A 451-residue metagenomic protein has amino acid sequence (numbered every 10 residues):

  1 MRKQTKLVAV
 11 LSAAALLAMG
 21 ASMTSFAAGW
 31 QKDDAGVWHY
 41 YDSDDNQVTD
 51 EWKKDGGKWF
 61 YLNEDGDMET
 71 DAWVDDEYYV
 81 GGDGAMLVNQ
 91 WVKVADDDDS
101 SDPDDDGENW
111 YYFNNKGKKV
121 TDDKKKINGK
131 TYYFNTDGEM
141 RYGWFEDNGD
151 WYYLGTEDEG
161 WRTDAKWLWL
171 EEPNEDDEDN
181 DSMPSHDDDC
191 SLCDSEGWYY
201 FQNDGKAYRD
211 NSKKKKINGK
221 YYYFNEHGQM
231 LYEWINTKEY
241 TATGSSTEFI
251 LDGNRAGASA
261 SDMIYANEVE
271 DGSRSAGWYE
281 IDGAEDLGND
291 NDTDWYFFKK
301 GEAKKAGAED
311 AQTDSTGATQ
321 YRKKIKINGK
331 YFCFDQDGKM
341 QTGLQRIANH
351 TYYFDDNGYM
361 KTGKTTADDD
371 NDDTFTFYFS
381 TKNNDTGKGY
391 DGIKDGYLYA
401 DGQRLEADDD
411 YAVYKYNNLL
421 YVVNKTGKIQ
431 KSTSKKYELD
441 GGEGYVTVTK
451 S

Functional and structural regions predicted by a protein language model:
R2-S451: Extracellular adhesion/carbohydrate-binding repeat motifs centered on closely spaced tryptophans
